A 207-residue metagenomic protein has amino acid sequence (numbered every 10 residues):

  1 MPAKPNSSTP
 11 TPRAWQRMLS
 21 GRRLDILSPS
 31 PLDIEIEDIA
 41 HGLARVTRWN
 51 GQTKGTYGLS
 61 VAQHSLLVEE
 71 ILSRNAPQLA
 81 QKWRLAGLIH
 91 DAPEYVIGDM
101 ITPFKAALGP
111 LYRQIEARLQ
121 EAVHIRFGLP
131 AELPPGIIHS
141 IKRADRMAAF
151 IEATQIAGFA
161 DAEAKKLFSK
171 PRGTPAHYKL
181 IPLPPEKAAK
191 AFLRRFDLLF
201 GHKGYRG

Functional and structural regions predicted by a protein language model:
M1-G207: Metal-dependent phosphohydrolase cores
